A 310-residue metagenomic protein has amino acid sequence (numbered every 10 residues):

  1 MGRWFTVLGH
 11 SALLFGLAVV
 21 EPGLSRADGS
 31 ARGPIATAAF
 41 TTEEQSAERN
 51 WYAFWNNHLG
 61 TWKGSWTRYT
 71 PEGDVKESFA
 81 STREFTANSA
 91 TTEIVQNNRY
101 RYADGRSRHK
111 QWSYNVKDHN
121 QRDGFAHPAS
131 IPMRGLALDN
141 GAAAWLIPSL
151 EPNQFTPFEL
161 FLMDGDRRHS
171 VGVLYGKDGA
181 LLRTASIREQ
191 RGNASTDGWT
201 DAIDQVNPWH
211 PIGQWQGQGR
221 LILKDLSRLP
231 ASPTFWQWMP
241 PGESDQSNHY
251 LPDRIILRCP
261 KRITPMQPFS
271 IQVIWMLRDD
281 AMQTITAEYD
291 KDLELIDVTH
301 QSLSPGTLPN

Functional and structural regions predicted by a protein language model:
M1-A12: Bacterial N-terminal signal peptides that target proteins for export
G2, A27-D28, W275-D280: Structured catalytic/translocation cores of nucleotide/phosphate-coupled proteins
V7, S25-A27, D201: Short amphipathic alpha-helical "recognition" segments used for binding
L13-L17, E21: Hydrophobic core
V20-A31: Signal peptide processing junction and immediate N-terminal pro/mature segment of secreted/exported proteins
G33-Q45: N-terminal low-complexity, Pro/Thr/Ser-rich intrinsically disordered segments that act as propeptides or flexible
T41-E44, W51-H58, K63-N310: Soluble ligand-binding/transfer domains with enclosed cavities or grooves
